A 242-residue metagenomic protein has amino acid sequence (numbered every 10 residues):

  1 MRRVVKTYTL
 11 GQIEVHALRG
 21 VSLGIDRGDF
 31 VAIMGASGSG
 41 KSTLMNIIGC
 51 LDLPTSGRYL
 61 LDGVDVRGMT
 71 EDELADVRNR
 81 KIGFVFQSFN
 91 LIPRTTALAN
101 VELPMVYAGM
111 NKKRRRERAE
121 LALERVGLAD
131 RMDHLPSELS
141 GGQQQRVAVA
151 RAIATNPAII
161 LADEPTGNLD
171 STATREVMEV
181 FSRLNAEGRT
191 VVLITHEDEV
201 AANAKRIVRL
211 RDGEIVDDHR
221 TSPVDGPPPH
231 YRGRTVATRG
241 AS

Functional and structural regions predicted by a protein language model:
M1-I215: ABC family nucleotide-binding domain
E214-G240: Conserved beta-strand-loop-alpha-helix hinge in the C-terminal portion of ABC ATPase nucleotide-binding domains
